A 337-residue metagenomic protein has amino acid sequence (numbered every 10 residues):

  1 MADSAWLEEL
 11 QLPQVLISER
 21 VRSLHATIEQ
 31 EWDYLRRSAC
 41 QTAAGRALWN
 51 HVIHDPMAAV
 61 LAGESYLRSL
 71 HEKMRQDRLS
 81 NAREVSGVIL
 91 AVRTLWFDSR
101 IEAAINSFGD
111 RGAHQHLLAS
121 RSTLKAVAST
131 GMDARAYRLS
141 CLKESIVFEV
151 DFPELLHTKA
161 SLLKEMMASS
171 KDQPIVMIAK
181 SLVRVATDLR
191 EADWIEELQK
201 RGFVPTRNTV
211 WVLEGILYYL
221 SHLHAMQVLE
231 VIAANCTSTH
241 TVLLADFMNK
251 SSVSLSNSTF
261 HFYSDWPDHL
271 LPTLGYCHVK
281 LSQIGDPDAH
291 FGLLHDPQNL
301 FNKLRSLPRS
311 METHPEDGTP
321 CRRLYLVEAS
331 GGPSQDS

Functional and structural regions predicted by a protein language model:
A2-A126, T130-V183, D193, R201 (+1 more regions): Rossmann-like AdoMet
A2-R22, V253-S337: Rossmann-like AdoMet/SAM-dependent catalytic core
A136-L139, L220-A225, L255: A short acidic (Asp/Glu
L182, A192-L198, Y219-T237: A short, conserved alpha-helix within the catalytic core of class I
A186-D188: Conserved residues in the N-terminal Rossmann fold of short-chain dehydrogenase/reductase
E191-A192, L217-Y219, N249-V253: Short, catalytically relevant binding-site loops at active-site mouths
L198, F203-L223: A short SAM/SAH-binding and catalytic strip from SAM-dependent methyltransferases
T209-L213, V228-S252: Conserved beta-strand signature within the Rossmann-like core of class I S-adenosyl-L-methionine
